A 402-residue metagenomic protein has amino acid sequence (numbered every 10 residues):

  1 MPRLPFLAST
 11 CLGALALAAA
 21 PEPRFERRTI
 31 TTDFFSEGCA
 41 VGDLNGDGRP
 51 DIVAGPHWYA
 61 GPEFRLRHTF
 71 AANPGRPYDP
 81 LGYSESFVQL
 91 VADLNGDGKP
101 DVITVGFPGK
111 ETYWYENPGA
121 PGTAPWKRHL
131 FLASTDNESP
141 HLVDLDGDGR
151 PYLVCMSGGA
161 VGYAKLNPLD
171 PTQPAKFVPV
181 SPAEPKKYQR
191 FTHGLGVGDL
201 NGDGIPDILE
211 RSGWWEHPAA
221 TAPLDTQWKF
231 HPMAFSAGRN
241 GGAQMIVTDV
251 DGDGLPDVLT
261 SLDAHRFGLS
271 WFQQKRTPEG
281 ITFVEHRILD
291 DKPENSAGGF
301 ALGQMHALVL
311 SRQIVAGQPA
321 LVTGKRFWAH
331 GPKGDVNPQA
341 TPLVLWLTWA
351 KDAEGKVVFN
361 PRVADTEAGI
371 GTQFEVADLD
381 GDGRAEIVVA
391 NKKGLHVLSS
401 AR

Functional and structural regions predicted by a protein language model:
M1-C11: Bacterial N-terminal signal peptides that target proteins for export
T10-A20: Hydrophobic h-region of N-terminal signal peptides that target proteins for export in Gram-negative bacteria
A18-R402: Beta-propeller-forming repeat regions
